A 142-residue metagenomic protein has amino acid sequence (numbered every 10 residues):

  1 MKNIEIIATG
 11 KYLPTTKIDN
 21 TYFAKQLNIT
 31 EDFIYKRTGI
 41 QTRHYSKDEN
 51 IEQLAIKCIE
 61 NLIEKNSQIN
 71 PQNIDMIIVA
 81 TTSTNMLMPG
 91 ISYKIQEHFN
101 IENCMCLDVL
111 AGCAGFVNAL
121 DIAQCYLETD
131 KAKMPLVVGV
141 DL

Functional and structural regions predicted by a protein language model:
M1-D75, F99: Conserved "HGTGT" condensation-loop signature of ketosynthase/thiolase-family condensing enzymes that catalyze
M1-T21, L120-L142: Conserved beta-strand-centric core segments of catalytic alpha/beta enzyme folds
I7, C58, I78, L107 (+1 more regions): Hydrophobic/aromatic beta-strand patches that form the interior of the parallel beta-sheet core in alpha/beta enzyme
R37, Q41-Q53, T82-M134: Conserved catalytic cysteine-centered active-site region of acyl-thioester-dependent Claisen-condensing enzymes
D75-T82: Short glycine-rich or small-residue beta-strand-to-loop segments that form or flank ligand, phosphate, metal/Fe-S
